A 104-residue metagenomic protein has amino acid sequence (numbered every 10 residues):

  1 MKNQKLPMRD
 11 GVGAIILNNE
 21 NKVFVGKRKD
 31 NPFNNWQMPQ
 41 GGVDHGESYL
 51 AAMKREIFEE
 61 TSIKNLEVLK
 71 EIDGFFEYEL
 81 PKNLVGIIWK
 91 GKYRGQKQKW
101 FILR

Functional and structural regions predicted by a protein language model:
K2-V23, H45: Conserved N-terminal beta-strand and adjoining loop/helix that marks the start of the Nudix/MutT-like hydrolase domain
R9, M38, R94-Q98: Short connector loops at helix/strand junctions that flank enzyme active sites, especially segments positioning acidic
G13, Q37, W100-I102: Generic structural signal for residues positioned in beta-strands
L17-N19, R28, L103-R104: Active-site beta-strand termini and strand-to-loop segments that position acidic
K22-L66, I72: Conserved Nudix-box catalytic region and its N-terminal flanking loop in Nudix hydrolases and closely related
S62-R104: Active-site segment of metal-dependent pyrophosphate-handling enzymes, primarily the Nudix hydrolase catalytic core
